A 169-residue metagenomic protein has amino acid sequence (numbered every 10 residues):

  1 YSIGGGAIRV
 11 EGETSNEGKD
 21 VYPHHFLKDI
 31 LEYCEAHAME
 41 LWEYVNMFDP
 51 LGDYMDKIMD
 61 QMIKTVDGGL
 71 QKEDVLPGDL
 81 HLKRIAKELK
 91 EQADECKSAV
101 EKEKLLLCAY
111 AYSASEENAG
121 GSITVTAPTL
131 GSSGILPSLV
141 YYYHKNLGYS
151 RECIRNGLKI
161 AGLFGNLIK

Functional and structural regions predicted by a protein language model:
Y1-D53, K57: Mobile "lid/hinge" segments at catalytic clefts and subdomain interfaces of large enzymes
D49, D53, K57-L167: Accessory "access/gating" subregions that flank catalytic or transport cores
